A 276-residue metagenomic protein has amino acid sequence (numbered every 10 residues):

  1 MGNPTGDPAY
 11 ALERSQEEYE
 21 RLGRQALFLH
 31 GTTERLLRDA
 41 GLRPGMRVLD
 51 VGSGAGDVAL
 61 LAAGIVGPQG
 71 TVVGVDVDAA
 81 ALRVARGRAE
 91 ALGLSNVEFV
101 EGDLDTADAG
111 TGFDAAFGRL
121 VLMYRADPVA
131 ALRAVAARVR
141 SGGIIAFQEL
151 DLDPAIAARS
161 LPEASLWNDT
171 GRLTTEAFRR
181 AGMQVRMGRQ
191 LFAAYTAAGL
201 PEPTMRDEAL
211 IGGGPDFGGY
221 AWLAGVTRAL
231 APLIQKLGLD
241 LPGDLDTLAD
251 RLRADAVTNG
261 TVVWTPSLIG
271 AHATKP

Functional and structural regions predicted by a protein language model:
M1-Y19: N-terminal, positively charged/glycine-rich alpha-helical extensions of SAM-dependent methyltransferases
A11, E17-E18, L29-H30, D169 (+1 more regions): C-terminal helical/coil "lid" or tail adjacent to the Rossmann-like core of SAM-dependent
L27-M46, L61: Conserved alpha-helix/loop element of class I SAM-dependent methyltransferases that forms part of the SAM/SAH-binding
L49-V51, A55-T106: Class I SAM-dependent methyltransferase SAM/SAH-binding core
T106-A115: A short acidic, Gly/Pro-enriched loop at the edge of an enzyme's catalytic core that lines a small-molecule cofactor
D114-V129: A short SAM/SAH-binding and catalytic strip from SAM-dependent methyltransferases
V129-I144: A short glycine-rich, Lys/Arg-flanked "PGG" loop and its adjoining helix->strand segment in the class I
A146-D216: Conserved catalytic/acceptor-binding region of the Class I
